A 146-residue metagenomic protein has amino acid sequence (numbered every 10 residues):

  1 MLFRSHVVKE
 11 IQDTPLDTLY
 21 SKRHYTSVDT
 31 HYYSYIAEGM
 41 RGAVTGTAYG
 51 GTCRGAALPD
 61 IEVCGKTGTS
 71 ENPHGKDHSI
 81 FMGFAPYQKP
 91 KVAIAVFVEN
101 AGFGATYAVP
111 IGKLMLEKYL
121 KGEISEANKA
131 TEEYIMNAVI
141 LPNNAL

Functional and structural regions predicted by a protein language model:
F3-H24, A37-E126: Active-site beta-strand/loop architecture of penicillin-binding DD-peptidases
S27: Ferredoxin-like iron-sulfur electron-transfer modules
T30: A conserved catalytic-loop motif detector
E126-L146: Short, highly charged C-terminal tails/helix-capping segments
